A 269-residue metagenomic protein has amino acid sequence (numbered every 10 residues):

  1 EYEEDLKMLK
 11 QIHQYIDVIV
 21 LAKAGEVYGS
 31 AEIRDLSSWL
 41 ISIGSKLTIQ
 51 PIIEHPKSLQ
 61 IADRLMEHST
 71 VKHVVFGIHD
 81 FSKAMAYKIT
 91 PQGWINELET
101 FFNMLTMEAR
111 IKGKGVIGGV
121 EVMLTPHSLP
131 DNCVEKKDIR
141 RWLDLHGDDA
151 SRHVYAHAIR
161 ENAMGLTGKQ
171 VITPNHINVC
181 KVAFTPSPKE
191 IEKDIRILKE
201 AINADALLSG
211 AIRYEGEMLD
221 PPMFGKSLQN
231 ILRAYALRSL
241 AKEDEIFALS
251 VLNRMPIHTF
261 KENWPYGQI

Functional and structural regions predicted by a protein language model:
E1-I269: Expand to "…catalyze enediolate/carbanion chemistry for C-C bond making/breaking, isomerization, decarboxylation
